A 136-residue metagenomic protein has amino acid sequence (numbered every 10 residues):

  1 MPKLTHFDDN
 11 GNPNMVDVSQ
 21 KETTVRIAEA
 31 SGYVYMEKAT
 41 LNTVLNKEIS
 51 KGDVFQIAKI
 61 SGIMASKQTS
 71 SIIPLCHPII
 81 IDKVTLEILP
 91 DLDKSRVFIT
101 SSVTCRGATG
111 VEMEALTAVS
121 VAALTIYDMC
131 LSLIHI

Functional and structural regions predicted by a protein language model:
M1-S95, T109, L116-A118, L131: N-terminal, polar/charged subdomain of small-to-medium soluble alpha/beta proteins
T100: Glycine-rich active-site/cofactor-binding loop and its immediate structural neighborhood
V103: Post-transcriptional modification and biogenesis factors for structured RNAs of the translation apparatus
R106: Short Gly/Pro-enriched loop/turn and capping motifs at secondary-structure junctions
A123: Conserved catalytic cysteine-centered active-site region of acyl-thioester-dependent Claisen-condensing enzymes
I134-I136: Conserved small/polar residues in nucleotide/adenosyl-binding loops
